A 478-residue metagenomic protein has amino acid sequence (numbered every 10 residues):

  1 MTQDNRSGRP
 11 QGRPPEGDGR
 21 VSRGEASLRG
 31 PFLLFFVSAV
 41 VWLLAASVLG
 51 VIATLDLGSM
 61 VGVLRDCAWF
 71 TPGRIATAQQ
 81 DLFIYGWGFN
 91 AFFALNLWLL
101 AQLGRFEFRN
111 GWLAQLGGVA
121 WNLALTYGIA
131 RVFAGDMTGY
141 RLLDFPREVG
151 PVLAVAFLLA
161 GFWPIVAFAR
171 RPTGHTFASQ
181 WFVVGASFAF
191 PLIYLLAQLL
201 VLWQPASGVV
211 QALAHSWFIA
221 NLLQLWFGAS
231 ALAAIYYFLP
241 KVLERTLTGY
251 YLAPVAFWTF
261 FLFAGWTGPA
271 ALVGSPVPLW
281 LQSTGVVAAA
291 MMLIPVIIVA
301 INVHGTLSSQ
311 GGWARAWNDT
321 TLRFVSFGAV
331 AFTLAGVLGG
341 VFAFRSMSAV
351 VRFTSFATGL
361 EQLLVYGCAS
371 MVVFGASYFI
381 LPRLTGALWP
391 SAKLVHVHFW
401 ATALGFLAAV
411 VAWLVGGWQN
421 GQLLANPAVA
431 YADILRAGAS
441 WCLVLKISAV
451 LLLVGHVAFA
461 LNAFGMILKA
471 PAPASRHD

Functional and structural regions predicted by a protein language model:
M1-F32, V61-C67, G208, Q310-R315 (+2 more regions): Extramembrane terminal tails and long inter-domain/linker segments of multi-pass membrane proteins
R6-S7, R20, F83, G104 (+1 more regions): Intrinsic disorder/low-complexity detector
R20-V37, R170-S179: N-terminal juxtamembrane segment and adjoining first transmembrane helix
F32-V61, W69-G135, E148-F168, W181-L202 (+7 more regions): Hydrophobic cores of alpha-helical transmembrane segments in multi-pass integral membrane proteins
G139-G150, H175-S179, V210-W217, V277-A288 (+1 more regions): Non-cytosolic membrane-interface motifs at loop->transmembrane helix junctions
T173-F177, Q211-A214, V242-A253, W280-L281 (+2 more regions): Hydrophobic, small-residue-rich membrane helices and short re-entrant helix-turn-helix hairpins that build
V201-L213: Short, flexible helix-coil linker/hinge segments at the edges of structured domains or between repeats
G305-W317, V341-A349, T354: Alpha-helical transmembrane segments in multi-pass integral membrane proteins
